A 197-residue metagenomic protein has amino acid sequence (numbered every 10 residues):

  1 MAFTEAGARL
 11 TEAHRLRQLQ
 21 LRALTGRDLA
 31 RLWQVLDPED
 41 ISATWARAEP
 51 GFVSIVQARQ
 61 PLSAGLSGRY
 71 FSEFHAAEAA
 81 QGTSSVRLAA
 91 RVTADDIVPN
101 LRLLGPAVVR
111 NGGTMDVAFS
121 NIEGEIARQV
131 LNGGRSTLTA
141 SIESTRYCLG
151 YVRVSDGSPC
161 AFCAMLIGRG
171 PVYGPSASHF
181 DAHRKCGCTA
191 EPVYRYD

Functional and structural regions predicted by a protein language model:
M1-H183, P192-D197: Domain-core detector
